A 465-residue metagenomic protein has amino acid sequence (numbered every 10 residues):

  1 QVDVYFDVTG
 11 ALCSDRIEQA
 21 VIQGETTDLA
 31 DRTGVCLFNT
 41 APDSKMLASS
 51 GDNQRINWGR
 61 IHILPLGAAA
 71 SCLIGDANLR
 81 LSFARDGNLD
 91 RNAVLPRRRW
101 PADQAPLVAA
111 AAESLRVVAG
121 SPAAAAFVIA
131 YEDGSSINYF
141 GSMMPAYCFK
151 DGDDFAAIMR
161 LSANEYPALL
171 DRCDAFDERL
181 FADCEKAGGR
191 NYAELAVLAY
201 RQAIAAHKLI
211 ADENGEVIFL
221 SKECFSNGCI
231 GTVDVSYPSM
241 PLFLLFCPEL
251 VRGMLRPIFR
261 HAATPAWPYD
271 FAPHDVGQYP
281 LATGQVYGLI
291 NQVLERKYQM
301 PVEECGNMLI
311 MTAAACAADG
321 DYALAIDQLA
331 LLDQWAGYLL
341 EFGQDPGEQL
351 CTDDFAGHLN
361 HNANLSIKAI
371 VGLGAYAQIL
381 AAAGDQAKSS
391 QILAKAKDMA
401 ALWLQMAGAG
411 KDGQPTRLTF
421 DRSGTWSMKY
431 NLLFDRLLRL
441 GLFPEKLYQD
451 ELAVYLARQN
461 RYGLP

Functional and structural regions predicted by a protein language model:
V2-G231, P248, R252, F259-T264: Acidic/polar, glycine-enriched structural segments that form the non-catalytic walls/loops of the carbohydrate-binding
L12-R16, S136-I137, A263-P268, E341-G347 (+1 more regions): Secretory-pathway/luminal and periplasmic proteins that interact with or process carbohydrate-rich
L37-S82, G228-V235, P241-P248, A262 (+4 more regions): Extended ligand-binding clefts on enzyme/binding-domain cores
N92-A93, D333-S427: A compositional/structural signature marking long, glycine- and acidic/polar-rich segments with frequent tryptophans
V128-D133, F140, E304, L340 (+1 more regions): Domain-wide signal for the mature, well-folded portions of proteins, strongly enriched in nucleus-encoded organellar
M143-C173, G228-P346, N362-L380: Aromatic-rich carbohydrate-recognition surfaces in CAZymes
C184-A193, L244-L255, C316-D333, A377-K397 (+1 more regions): Structural helix-adjacent loops and short alpha-helical linkers that scaffold large soluble proteins
V217-S226, N291-Y298, Y322-I326, E348-N364 (+3 more regions): Active-site-adjacent structural elements in folded domains
